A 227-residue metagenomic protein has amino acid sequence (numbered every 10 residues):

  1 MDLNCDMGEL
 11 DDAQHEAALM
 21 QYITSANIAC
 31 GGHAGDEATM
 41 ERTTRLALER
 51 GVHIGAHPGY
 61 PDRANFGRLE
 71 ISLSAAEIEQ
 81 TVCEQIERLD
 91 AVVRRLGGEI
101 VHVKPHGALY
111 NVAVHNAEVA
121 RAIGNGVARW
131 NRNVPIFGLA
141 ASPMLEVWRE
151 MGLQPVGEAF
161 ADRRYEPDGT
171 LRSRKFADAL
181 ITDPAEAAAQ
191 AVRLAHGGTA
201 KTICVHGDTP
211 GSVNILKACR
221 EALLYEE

Functional and structural regions predicted by a protein language model:
M1-D12: N-terminal basic/disordered segments at the start of proteins
D6, H57, V103, V205: Conserved, mostly hydrophobic/aromatic
D12-E16, A34-L48, V114-R121, A140-M151 (+1 more regions): Active-site-adjacent beta->alpha loops and helix N-cap segments on the catalytic face of soluble alpha/beta enzymes
A17-Q21, R42-G55, R94-G97, H196: Acidic (Asp/Glu)-rich catalytic clusters
A26-H33, N65-E79, A113, A117 (+2 more regions): Glycine-rich tight-turn/loop motif centered on a GG-T
A47, P210-E227: C-terminal helical cap(s) of enzyme catalytic domains, especially alpha/beta-barrels
R63-H102: Glycine/small-residue-rich loop that forms an oxyanion/phosphate-binding "nest" at active or ligand-binding sites
A141-H196: Active-site rim beta-loop-alpha module in soluble metabolic enzymes
